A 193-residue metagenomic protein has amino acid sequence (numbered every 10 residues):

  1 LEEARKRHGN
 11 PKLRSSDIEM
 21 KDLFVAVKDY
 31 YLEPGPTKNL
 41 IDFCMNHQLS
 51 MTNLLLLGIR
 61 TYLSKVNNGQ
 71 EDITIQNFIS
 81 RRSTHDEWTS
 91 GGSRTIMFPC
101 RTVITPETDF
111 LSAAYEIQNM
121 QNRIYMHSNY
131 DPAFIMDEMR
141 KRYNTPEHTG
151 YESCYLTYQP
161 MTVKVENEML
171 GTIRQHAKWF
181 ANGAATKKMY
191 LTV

Functional and structural regions predicted by a protein language model:
E2-K6, Y190-V193: Short, intrinsically disordered, charge-balanced linker/junction segments flanking boundaries in proteins
R7, K12-S15, D22-A26, F43-T52 (+2 more regions): His-Asp-centered acyl/peptidyl-transfer active-site segments
E19-M20, V193: Short, ordered beta-strand-loop transition motifs
L23-T37: DNA breakage-rejoining catalytic core of tyrosine-based enzymes
D29-Y31, R101-V103, T192: Generic structural detector for well-ordered beta-strands
L40: Aromatic/hydrophobic pocket-lining residues that form π-stacking "cages" and hydrophobic walls in ligand
L170-V193: Low-complexity, glycine/alanine/valine/leucine- and proline-rich hydrophobic stretches
